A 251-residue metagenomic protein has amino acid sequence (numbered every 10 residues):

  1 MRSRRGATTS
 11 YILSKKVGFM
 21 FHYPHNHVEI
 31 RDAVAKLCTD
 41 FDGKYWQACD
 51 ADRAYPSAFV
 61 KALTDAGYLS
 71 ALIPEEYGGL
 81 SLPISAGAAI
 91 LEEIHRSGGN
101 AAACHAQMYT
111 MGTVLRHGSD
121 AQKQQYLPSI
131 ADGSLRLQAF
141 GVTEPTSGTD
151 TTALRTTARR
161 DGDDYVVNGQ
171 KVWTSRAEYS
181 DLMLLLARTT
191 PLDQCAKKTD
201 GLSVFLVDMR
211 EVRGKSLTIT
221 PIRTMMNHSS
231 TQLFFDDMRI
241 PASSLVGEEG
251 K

Functional and structural regions predicted by a protein language model:
R2-C104, Q125, S129: Amphipathic, small/basic residue-rich leader segments at the start of a protein or domain
G67, I90-H95, L186-R188, V207-V212 (+1 more regions): Short Ser/Thr-interspersed hydrophobic loop/turn segments at strand-loop and sheet-helix junctions that line or gate
A102-A121, G148: N-terminal glycine-rich flavin-associated loop
G133-V142, L186: A short, Trp-centered hydrophobic/proline-enriched beta-strand micro-motif
A153, V212-R239: Flexible, small-/acidic-enriched active-site or ligand-binding loops
T156-R159: A structural signal for short hydrophobic beta-strand segments in well-ordered beta-sheet cores
N168-S216: A short core secondary-structure module
M238-K251: Long, acidic (Asp/Glu-rich), low-complexity accessory segments flanking structured domains
